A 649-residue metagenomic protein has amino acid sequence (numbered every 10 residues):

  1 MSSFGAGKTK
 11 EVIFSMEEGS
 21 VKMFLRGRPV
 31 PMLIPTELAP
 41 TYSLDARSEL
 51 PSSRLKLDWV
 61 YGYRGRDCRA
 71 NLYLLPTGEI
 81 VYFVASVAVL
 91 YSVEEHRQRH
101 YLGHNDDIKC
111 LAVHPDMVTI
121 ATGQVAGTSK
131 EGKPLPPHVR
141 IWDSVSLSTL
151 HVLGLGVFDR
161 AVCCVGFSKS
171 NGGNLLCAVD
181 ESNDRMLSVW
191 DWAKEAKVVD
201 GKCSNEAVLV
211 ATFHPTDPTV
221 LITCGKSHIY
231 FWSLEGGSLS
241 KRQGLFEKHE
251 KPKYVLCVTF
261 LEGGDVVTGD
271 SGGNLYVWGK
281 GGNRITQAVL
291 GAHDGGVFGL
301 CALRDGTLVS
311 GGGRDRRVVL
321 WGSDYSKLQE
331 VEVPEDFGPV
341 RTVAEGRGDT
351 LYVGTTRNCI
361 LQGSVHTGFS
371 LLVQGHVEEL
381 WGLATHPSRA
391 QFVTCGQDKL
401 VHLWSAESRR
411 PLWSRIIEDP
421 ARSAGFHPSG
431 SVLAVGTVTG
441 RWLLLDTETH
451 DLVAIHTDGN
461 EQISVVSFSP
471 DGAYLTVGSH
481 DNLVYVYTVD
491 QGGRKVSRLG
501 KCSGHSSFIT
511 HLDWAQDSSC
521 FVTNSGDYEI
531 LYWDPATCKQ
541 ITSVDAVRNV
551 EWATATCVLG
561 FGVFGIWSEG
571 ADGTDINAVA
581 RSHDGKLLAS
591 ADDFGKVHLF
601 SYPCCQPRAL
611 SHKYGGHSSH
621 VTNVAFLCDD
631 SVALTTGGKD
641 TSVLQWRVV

Functional and structural regions predicted by a protein language model:
S2-V649: WD40-repeat beta-propeller superdomains and closely related acidic/aromatic-rich repeat-like regions
